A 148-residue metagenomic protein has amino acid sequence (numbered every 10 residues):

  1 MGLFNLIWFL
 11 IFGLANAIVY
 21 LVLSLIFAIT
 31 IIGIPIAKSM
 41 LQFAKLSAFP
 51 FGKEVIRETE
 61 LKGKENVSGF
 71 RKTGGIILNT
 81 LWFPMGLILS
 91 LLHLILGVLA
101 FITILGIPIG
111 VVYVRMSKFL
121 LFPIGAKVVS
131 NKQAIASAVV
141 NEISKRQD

Functional and structural regions predicted by a protein language model:
M1-A44, S68-F101, V112: Alpha-helical membrane-anchoring segments
S24-E65, L96-N141: Membrane-interface alpha-helices
N141-D148: Long, low-complexity, intrinsically disordered cytosolic termini of multi-pass membrane proteins
